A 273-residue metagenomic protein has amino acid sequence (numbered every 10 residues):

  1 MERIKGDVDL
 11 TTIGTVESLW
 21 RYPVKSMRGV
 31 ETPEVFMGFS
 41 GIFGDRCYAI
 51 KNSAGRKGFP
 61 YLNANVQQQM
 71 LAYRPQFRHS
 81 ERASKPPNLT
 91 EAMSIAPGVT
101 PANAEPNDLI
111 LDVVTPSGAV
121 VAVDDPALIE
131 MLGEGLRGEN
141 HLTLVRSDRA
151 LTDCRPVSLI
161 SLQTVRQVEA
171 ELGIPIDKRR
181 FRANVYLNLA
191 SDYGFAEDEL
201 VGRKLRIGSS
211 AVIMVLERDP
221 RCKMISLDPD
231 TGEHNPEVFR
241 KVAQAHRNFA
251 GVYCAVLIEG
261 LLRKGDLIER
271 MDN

Functional and structural regions predicted by a protein language model:
M1-N273: Metal-cofactor-dependent catalytic cores
